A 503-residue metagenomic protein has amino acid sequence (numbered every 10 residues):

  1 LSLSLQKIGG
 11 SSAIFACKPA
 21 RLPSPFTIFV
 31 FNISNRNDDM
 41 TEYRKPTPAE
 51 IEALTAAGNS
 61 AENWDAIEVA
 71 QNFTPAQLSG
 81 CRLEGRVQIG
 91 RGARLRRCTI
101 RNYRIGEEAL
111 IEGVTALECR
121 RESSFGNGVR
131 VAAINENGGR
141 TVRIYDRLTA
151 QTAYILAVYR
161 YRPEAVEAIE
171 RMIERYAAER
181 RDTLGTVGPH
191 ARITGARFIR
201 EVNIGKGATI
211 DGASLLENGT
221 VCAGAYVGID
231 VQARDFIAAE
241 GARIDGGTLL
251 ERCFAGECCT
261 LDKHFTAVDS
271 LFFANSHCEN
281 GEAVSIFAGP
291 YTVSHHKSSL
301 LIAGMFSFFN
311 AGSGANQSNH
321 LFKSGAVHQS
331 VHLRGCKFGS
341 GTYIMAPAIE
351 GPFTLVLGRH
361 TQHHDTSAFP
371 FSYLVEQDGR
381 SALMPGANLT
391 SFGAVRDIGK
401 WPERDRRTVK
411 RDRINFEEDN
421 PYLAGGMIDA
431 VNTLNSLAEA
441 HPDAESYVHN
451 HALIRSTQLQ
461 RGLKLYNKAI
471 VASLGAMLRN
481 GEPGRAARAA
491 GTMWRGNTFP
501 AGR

Functional and structural regions predicted by a protein language model:
L1-S2, A13: Short, low-complexity, intrinsically disordered N-terminal modules that encode targeting/processing signals
G9-G10: Residue-identity detector for glycine
R21-D39: Short, Lys/Arg-enriched N-terminal segments with co-localized hydrophobic residues within the first ~10-30 amino acids
T41-W64, L95, T99-A177, D211-S214 (+2 more regions): Glycine-rich hexapeptide-repeat left-handed beta-helix
V187, A191-A225, I229, D235: Core alpha-helical transmembrane segments of integral membrane proteins
D443-R503: C-terminal non-catalytic accessory extensions
